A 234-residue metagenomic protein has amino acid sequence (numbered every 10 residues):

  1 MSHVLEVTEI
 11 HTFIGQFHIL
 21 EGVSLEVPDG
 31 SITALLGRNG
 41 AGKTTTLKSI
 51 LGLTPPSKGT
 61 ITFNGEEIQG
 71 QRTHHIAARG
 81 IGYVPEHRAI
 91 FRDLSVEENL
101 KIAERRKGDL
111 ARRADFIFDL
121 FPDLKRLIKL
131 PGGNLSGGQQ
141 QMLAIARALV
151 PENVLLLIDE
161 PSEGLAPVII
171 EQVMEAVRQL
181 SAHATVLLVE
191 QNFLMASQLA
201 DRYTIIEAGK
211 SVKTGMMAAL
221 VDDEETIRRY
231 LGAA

Functional and structural regions predicted by a protein language model:
L5-V7, L20: Conserved structural motif at the start of ABC-family nucleotide-binding domains
L36-R38: The feature captures the beta-strand-to-loop junction immediately N-terminal to the Walker
L51: Helix-to-loop junction immediately C-terminal to a conserved catalytic motif
P55, E67-R88, A114, R126-K129 (+1 more regions): ABC ATPase NBD coupling module
L94, L135, A148-L149: ABC ATPase signature
P131-L135, Q139: Conserved ABC ATPase signature
L149-V154, H183: A short, proline-enriched helix->beta-strand linker immediately N-terminal to the Walker B motif in ABC-type P-loop
I170-H183: Helical segment within the ABC ATPase nucleotide-binding domain
